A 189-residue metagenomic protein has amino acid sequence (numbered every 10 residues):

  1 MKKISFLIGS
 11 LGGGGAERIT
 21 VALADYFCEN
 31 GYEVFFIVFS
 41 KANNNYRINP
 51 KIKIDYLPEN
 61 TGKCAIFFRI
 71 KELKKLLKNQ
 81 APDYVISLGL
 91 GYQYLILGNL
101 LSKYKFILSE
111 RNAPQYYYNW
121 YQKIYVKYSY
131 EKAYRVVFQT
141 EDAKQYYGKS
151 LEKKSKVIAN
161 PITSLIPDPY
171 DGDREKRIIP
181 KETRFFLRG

Functional and structural regions predicted by a protein language model:
K3, E33-F35, K105, Y134-R135 (+1 more regions): Residues at the starts of beta-strands that form the adenosine-phosphate
S5-L7, K176-G189: Conserved donor-binding/catalytic core segment of Leloir-type glycosyltransferases
F6-G14, R18-K63, A143-G148: N-terminal strand-loop element at the rim of the active site of nucleotide-sugar-dependent glycosyltransferases
V38-F39, I86-S87, F138-Q139: Short beta-strand scaffold positions
N60-Y84, L100, W120-Y128, D171-E175: An amphipathic, basic-hydrophobic alpha-helix
L77, F106-V137: A conserved, positively charged/aromatic
I86-Q93, E110: Short His-centered aromatic/hydrophobic patch
D142, P161: Carbohydrate-associated surface elements
